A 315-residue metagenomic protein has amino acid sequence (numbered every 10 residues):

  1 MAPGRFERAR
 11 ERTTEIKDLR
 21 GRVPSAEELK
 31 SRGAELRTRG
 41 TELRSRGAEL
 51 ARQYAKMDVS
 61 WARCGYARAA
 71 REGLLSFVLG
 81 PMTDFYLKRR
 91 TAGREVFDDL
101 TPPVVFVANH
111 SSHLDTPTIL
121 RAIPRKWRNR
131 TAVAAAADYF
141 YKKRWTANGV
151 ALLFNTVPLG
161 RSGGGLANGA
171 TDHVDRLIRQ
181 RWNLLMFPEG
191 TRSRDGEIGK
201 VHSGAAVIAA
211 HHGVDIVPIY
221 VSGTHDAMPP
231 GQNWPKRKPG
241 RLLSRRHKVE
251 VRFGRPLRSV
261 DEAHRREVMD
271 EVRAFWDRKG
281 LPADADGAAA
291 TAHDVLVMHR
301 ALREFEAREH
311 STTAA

Functional and structural regions predicted by a protein language model:
M1-T118, T131, R144, L152-N155 (+1 more regions): Membrane-anchoring hydrophobic helices of lipid-metabolizing enzymes
F85-A92, L166-N168, W234-P235: Short gly/ser/thr-rich secondary-structure transition/capping motifs
T91-A92, V157-R161, S259: Short acidic-hydrophobic, aromatic-tinged amphipathic segments that line or gate anion-handling sites
P103-V105, R181-F187: Residue-level preference for the first positions of well-ordered beta-strands
P117-R125: Histidine-anchored nucleotide/phosphate-binding helix
N129, W145-N148, W182-N183, G196-A263: A cross-family acyltransferase "interaction/gating" segment
A132-D138: Short internal beta-strands
A167-N168, D172-R176: TIR-domain catalytic/interaction hotspot
